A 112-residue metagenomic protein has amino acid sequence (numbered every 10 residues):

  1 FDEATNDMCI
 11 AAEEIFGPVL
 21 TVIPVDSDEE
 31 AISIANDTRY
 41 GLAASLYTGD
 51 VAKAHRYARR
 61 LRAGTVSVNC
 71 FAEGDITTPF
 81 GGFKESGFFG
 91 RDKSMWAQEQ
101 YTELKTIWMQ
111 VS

Functional and structural regions predicted by a protein language model:
F1-S112: Conserved C-terminal structural/oligomerization subdomain of aldehyde/semialdehyde dehydrogenase
